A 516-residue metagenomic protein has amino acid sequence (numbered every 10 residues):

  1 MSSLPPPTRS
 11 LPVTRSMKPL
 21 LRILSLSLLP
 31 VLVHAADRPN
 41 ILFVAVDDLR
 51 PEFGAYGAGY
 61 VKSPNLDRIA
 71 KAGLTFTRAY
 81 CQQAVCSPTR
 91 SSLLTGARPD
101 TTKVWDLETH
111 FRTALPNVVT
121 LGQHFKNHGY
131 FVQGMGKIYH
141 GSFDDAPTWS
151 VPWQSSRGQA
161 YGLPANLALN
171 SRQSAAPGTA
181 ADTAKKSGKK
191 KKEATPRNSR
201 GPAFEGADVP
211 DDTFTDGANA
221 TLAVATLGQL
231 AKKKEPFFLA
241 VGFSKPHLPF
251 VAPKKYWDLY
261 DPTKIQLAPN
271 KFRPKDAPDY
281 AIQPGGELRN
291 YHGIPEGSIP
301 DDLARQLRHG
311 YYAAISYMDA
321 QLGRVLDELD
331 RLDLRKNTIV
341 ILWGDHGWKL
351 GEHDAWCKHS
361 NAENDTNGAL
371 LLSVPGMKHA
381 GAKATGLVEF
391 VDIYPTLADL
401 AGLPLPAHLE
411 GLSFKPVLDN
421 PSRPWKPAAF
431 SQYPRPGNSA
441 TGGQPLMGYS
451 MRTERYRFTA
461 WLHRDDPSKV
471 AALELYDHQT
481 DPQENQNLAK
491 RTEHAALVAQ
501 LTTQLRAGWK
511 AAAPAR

Functional and structural regions predicted by a protein language model:
M1-P19: N-terminal secretory signal peptides that target proteins for export/translocation
R22-V31: Bacterial N-terminal signal peptides
L28, A35-A471, P482-A513: Formylglycine-dependent sulfatase
